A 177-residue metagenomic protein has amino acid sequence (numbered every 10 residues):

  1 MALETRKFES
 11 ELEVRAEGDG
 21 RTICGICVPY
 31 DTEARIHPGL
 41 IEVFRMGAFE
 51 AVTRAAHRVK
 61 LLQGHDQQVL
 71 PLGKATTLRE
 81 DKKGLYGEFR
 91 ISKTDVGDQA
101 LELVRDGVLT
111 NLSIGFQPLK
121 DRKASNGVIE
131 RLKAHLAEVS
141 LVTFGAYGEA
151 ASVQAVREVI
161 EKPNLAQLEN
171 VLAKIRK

Functional and structural regions predicted by a protein language model:
M1-R54, E161-L168, A173-K177: Polar/acidic, low-complexity leader/linker segments enriched in S/T/G and N/D
K7, E11-C24, K60, K74-V171: Residue microenvironments linked to proteolytic maturation and disulfide-stabilized extracellular modules
V28-T32, G64-D66, Q117-K120: Short, flexible beta-strand-to-coil junctions
R35-I36, Q67-L72: C-terminal (or distal) subdomains of carbohydrate-active enzymes
M46, E50, G64-V69: Domain-start "cap" segments at the beginnings of catalytic or binding domains
A56-Q67, L112: Short conserved beta-strand and strand-loop elements enriched in small hydrophobics with frequent Asp/Gly
